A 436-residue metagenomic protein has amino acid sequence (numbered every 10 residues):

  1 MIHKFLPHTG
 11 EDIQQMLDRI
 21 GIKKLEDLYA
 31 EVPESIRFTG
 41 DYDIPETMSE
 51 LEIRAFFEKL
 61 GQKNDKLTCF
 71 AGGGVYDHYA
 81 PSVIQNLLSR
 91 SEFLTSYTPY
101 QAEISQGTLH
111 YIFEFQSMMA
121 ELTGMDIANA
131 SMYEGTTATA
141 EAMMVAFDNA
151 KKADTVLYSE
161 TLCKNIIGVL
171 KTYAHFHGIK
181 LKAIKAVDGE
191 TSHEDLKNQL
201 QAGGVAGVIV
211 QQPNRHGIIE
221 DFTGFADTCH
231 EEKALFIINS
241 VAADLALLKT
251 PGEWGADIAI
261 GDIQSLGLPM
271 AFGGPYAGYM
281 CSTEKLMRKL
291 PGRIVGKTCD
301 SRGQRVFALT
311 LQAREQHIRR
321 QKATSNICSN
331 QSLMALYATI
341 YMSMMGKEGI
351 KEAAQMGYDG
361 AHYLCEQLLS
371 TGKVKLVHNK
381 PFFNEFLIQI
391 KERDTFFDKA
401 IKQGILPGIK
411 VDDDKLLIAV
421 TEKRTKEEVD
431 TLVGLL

Functional and structural regions predicted by a protein language model:
M1-E26, A30-T39: Compact, charge-rich alpha-helical regulatory domains located at protein termini
V32-F113: N-terminal entrance/gating region of PLP-dependent enzymes' catalytic architecture
S91-A102, A120-M125, K151-A153, A174-K182 (+4 more regions): Gly-rich Lys/Arg/Thr-decorated short loops/hinges at beta-loop-alpha junctions or inter-strand turns that position
Y100-I104, E121-A140: Short loop-beta-helix segment that forms the pyridoxal 5′-phosphate
G107, T137-G303, K373, I388-I390 (+2 more regions): Conserved PLP-enzyme active-site core in the AAT-like
Q116-M119, T123, T139-A146, G278 (+1 more regions): Buried hydrophobic packing segments
L266-G372, L376-N379: Active-site C-terminal subdomain of aminotransferase-like
E348-L432: Conserved C-terminal alpha-helix-loop-beta "cap" of PLP-dependent enzymes that closes/shapes the active-site mouth
